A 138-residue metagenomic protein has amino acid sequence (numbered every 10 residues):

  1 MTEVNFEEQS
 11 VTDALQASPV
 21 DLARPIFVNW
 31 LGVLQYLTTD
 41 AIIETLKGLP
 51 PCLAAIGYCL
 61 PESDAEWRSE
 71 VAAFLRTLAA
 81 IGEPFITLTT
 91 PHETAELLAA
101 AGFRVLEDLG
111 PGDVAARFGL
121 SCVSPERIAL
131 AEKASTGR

Functional and structural regions predicted by a protein language model:
M1-R138: Alpha-helical subdomain
